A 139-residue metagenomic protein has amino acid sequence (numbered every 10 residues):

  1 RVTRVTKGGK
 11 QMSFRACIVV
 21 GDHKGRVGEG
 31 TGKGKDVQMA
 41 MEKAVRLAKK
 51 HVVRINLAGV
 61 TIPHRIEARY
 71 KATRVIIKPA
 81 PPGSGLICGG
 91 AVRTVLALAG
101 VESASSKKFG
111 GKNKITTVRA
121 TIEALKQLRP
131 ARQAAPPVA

Functional and structural regions predicted by a protein language model:
R1-A139: Ribosome-associated RNA-binding proteins
